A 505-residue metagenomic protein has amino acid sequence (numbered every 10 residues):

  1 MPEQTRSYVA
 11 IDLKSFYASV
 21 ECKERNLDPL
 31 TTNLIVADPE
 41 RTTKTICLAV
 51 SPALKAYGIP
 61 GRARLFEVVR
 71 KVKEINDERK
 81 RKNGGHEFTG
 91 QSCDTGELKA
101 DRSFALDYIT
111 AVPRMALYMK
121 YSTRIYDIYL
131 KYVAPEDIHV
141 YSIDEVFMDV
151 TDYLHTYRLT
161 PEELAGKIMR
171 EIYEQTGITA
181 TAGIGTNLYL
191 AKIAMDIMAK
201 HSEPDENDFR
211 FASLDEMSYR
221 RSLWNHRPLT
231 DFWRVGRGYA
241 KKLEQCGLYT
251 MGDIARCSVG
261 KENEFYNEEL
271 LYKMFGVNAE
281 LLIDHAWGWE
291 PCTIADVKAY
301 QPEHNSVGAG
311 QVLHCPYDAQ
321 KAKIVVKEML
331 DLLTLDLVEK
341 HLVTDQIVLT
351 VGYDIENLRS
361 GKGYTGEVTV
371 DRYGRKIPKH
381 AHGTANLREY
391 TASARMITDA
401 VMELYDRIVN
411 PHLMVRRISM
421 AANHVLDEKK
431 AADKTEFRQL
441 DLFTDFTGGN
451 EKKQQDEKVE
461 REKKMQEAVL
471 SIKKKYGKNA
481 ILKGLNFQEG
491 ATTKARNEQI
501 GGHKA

Functional and structural regions predicted by a protein language model:
M1-I294, T447-A505: Gly/Gly-Pro- and Ser/Thr-rich, intrinsically disordered tail segments characteristic of DNA damage-repair and tolerance
E3, A10, D231, Y239-V415: DNA-contacting surface of Y-family translesion DNA polymerases
K14-F16, E40-K44, Y353-L358, V425-K429: Short, charged/polar surface micro-motifs in flexible loops or helix N-caps
V20, G374-A505: Acidic, metal-coordinating catalytic segment for phosphate/diphosphate chemistry, firing primarily on the Nudix
T32, A180, D345-I347, I418 (+1 more regions): Change "...and in nucleic-acid phosphodiester-cleaving endonucleases..." to "...and in nucleic-acid processing enzymes
K44-L48, F209-A212, G361-G363, H380 (+1 more regions): Short, well-ordered strand-loop elements centered on a beta-strand within folded domains, enriched for acidic residues
T186-Y189, D284-H285, V343-I355, M414-L426 (+1 more regions): A glycine-rich phosphate-binding loop feature that marks nucleotide/adenosyl-phosphate handling sites
I193-A194, R359-K362, K430-D433: Short, well-ordered secondary-structure micro-motifs
